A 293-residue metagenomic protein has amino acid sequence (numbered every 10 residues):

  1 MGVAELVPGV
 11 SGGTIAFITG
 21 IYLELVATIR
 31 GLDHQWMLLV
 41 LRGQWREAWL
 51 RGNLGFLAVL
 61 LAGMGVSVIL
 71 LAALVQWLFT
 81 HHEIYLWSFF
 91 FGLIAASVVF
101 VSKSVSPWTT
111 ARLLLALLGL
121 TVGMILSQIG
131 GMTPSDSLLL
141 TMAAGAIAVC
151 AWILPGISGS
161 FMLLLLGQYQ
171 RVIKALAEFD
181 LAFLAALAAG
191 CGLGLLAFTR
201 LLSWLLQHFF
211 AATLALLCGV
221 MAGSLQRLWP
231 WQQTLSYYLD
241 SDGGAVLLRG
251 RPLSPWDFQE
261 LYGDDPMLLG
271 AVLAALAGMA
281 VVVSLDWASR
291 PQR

Functional and structural regions predicted by a protein language model:
M1-E5, S11-R293: Multi-pass membrane proteins that catalyze or facilitate reactions on polyprenyl-/lipid-phosphate substrates and their
